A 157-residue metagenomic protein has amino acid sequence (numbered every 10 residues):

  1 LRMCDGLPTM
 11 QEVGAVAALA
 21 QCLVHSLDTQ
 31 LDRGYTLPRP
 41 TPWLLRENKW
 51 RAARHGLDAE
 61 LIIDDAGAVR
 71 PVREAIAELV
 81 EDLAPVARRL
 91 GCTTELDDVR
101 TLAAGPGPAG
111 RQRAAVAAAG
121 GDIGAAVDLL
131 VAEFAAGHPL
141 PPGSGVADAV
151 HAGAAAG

Functional and structural regions predicted by a protein language model:
R2-G157: C-terminal accessory/tail domains of diverse enzymes
